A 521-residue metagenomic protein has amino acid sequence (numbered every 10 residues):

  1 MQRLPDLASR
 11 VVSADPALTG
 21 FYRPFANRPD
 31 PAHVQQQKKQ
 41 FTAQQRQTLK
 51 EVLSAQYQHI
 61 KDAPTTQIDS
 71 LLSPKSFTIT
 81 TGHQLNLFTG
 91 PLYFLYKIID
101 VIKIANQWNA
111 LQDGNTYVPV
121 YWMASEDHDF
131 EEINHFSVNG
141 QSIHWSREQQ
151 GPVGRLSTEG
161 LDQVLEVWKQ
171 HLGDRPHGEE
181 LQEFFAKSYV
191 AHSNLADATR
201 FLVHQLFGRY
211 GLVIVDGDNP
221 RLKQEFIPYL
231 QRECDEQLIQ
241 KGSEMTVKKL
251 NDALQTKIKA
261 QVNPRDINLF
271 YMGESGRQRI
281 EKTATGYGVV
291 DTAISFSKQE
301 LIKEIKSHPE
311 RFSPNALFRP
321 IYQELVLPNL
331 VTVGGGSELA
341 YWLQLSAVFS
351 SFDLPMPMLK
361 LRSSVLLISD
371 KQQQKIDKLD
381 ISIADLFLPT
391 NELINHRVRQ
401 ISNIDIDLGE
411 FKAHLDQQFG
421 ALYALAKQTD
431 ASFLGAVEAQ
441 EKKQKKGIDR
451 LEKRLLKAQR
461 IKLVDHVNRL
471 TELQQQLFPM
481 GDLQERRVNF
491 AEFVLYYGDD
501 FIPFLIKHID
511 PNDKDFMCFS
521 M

Functional and structural regions predicted by a protein language model:
M1-I60, G82: N-terminal leader/transition segments
A32, L202, L206-F296, K303 (+2 more regions): Long, compositionally biased intrinsically disordered regions
P74-N109, G334: N-terminal catalytic cores of NTP/NDP-binding nucleotidyl/phosphoryl-transfer enzymes
P91-L92, A105-D129, P357: Glycine-rich phosphate/pyrophosphate-binding loops and their adjacent beta-strand/loop elements at enzyme active sites
L92, F130-F136, E225-L230, Q344: Short acidic, glycine/serine/threonine-rich loops at helix termini
F130-S137, I368-Q400: A structural-propensity feature for long, helix-poor, extended segments
S137-L165: A glycine-rich helix N-cap at a beta->alpha junction
A260-L330, G336-A347, M356-M358, S364-K371 (+1 more regions): A translation/RNA-centric and nucleic-acid-associated enzymatic feature enriched in Class II aminoacyl-tRNA synthetases
